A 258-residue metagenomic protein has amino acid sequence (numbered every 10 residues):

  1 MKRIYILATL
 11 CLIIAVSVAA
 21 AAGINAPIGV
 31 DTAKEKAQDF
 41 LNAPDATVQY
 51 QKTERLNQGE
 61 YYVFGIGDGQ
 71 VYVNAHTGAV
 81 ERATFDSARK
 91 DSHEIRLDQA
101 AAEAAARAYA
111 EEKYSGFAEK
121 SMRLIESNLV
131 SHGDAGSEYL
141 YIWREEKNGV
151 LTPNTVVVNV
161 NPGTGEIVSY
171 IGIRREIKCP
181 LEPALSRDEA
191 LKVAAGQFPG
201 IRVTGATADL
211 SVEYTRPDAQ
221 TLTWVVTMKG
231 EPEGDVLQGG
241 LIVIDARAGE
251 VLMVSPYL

Functional and structural regions predicted by a protein language model:
M1-L258: Long, terminal "pre-/pro-" and other extracytoplasmic accessory regions that lie outside the mature folded/catalytic
